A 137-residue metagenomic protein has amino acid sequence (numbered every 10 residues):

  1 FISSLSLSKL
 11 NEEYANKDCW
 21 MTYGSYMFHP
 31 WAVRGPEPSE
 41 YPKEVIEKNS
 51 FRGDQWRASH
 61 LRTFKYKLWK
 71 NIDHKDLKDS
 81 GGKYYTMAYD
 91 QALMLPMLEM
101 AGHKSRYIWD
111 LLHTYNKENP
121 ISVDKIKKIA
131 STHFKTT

Functional and structural regions predicted by a protein language model:
F1-T137: Nucleotide-sugar donor-binding/catalytic module of glycosyltransferases that assemble extracellular/cell-envelope
